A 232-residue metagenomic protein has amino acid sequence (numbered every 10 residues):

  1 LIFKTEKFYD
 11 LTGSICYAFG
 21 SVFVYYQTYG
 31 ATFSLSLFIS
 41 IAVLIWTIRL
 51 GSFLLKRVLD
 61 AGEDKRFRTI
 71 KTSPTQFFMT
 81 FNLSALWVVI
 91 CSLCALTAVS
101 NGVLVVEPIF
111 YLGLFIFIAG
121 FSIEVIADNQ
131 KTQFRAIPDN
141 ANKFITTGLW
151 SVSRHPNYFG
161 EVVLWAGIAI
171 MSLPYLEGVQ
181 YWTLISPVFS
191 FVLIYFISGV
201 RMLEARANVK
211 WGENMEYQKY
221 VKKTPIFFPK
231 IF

Functional and structural regions predicted by a protein language model:
L1-Y9: Membrane-helix interface "capping/anchor" motifs
F8-F19, G62-T80, K143-W150, I226: Juxtamembrane helix-capping/reentrant segments at transmembrane boundaries
L11, T75-V88, R154-E161: Select subsegments of transmembrane alpha-helices in polytopic membrane proteins, especially boundary-proximal
C16-T47, C91-Q130, R135-F232: Hydrophobic transmembrane alpha-helices
L35-K71: A basic- and aromatic-enriched beta-loop-alpha substructure that forms the phosphate/nucleotide- and DNA/RNA-contacting
L50-R57, V88-C91, D128: Alpha-helical transmembrane segments and their lipid-water interface positions in multi-pass membrane proteins
D64-F67, Q76-W87, C91, I109-A119: Hydrophobic, well-ordered secondary-structure segments
